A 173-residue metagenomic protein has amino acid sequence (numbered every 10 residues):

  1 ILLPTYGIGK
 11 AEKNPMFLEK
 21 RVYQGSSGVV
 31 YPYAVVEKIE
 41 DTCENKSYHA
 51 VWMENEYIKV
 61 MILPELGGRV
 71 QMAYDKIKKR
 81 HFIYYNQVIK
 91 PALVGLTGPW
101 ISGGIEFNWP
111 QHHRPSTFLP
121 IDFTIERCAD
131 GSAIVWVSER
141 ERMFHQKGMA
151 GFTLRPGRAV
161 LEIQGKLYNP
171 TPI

Functional and structural regions predicted by a protein language model:
I1-P32, A50-P120: Acidic-aromatic substrate-binding/catalytic surfaces of carbohydrate-active enzymes
F17-N45, A50-E54, S102-V160: Extended, loop-rich substrate-binding clefts of extracytoplasmic carbohydrate-active enzymes
E54, V60-K78, V137-I173: Acidic, contiguous internal or C-terminal segments within carbohydrate-active enzymes that form a structured patch used
